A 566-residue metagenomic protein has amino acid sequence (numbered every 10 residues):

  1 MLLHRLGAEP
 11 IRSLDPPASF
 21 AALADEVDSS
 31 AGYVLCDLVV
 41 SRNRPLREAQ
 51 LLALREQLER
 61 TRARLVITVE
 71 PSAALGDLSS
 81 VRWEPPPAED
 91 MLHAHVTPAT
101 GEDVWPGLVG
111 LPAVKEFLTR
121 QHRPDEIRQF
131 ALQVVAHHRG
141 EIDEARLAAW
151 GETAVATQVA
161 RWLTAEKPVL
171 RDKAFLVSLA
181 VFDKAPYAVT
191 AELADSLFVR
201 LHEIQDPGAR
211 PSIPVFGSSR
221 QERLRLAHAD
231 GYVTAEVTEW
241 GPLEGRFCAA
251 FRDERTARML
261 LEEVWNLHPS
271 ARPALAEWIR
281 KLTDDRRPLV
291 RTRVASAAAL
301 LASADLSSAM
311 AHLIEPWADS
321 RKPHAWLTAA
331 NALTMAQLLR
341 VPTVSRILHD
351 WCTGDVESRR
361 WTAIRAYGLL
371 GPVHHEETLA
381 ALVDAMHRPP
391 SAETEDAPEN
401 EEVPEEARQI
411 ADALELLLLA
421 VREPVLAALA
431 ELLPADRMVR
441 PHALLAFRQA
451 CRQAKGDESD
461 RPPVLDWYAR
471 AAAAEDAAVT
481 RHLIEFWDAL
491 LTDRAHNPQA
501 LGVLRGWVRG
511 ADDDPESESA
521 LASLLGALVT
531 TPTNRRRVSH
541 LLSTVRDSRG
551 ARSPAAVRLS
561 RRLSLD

Functional and structural regions predicted by a protein language model:
M1-R5: Glycine-rich P-loop/Walker A and Walker A-like loops and their local beta1-loop-alpha1 context in P-loop NTPases
G7-P71: Conserved P-loop NTPase "ATPase switch" module shared by AAA+ and STAND
I67-A113: Alpha-helical sensor/transducer elements of the RecA-like P-loop NTPase core
G76, P85-A94, A99, A136-V169 (+1 more regions): Loop-to-helix "switch" segment enriched in basic and acidic residues adjacent to catalytic/ligand pockets
T97-V155: Amphipathic alpha-helical "lid/sensor" segments that cap RecA-like P-loop NTPase cores
A160-R161, F182-R293, A298-S320: C-terminal leucine-rich, beta-strand-based interaction scaffolds used for sensing/assembly
W265-E475: Extended amphipathic alpha-helical coiled-coil/heptad-repeat regions
G456, D460-D466, R470-A551: Extended alpha-helical scaffolding segments
